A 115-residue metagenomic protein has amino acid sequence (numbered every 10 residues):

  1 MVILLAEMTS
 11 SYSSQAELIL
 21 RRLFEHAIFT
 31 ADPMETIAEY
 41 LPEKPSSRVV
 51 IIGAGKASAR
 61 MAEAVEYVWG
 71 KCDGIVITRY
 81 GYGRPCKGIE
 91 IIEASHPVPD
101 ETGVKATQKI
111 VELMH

Functional and structural regions predicted by a protein language model:
L5-H115: Non-transmembrane, aqueous-exposed alpha-helical and coiled segments at domain scale
